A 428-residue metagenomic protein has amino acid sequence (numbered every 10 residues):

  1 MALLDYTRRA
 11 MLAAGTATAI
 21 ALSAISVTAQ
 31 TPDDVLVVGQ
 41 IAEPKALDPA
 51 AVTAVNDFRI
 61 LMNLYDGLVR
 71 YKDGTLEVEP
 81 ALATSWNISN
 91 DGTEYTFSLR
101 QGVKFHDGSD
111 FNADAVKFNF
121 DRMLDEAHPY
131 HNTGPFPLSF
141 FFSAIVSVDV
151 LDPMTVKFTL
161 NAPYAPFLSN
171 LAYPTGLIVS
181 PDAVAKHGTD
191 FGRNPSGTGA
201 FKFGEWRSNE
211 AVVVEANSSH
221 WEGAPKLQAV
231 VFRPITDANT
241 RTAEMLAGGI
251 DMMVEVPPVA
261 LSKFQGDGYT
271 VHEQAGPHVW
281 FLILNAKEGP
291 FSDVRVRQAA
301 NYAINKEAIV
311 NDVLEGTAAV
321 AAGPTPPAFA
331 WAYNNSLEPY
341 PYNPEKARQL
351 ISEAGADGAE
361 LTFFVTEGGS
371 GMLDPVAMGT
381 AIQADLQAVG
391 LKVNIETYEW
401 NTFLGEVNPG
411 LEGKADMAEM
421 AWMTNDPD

Functional and structural regions predicted by a protein language model:
G39-N90, D121, H128, S196: N-terminal lobe/hinge region of extracytoplasmic solute-binding protein
K72-D73, Y164-P225, A229, N239 (+2 more regions): Gly/Pro-rich hinge or "lid" segments in bacterial periplasmic/extracellular proteins
T84-P129, K157, P290-S292: Aromatic- and charge-enriched surface segment that lines or borders ligand/interaction sites
S98, K117, P135-D182: Surface-exposed binding/hinge segments that line and control ligand-binding clefts or catalytic entry sites
L168-L171, P257, K263-F264, K287 (+2 more regions): Periplasmic-binding protein-like
T189, N217-K263, T380, K392: Ligand-site clamp/hinge motif
S208, A330, S352-N425: Ligand/substrate-recognition segments at binding pockets and active sites
V320-E353, G369-A377: Structural transition elements
